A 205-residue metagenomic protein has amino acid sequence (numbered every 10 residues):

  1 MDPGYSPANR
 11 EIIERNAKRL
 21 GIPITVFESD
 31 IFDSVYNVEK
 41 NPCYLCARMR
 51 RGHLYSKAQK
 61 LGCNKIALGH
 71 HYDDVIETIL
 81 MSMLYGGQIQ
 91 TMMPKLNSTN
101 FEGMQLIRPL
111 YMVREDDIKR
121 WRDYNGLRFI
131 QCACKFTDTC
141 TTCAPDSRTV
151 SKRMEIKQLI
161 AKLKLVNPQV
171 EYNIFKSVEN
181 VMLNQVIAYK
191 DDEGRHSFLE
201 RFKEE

Functional and structural regions predicted by a protein language model:
M1, P42, L106-L110, K162: Conserved short-loop catalytic and cofactor-binding motifs
M1-I89, M93, D116-Y124, E205: ATP-dependent adenylation/nucleotidyltransferase module used to activate substrates
S29-I31, Y111, C134, E179: Residues that form or immediately flank small-molecule/cofactor binding pockets and catalytic motifs
L45, A67, P109, V113 (+2 more regions): A short glycine-/small-residue-rich loop at the edge of a beta-strand within enzyme catalytic domains
R48-L61, K95-F101, E155-S177: Short, basic, helix/turn surface patches
D73-E155, L159: Catalytic subdomain that performs nucleotidyl-dependent activation
L127-E205: The feature marks non-catalytic terminal segments
